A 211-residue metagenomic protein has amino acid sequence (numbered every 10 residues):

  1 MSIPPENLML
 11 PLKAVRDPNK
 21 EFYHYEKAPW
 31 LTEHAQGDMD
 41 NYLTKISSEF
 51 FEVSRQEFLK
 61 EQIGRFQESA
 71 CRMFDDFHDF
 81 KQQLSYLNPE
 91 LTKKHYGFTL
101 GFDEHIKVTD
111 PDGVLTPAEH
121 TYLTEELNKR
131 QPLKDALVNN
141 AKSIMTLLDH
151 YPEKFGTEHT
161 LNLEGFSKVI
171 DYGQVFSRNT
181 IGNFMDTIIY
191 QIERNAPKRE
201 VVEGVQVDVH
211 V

Functional and structural regions predicted by a protein language model:
M1-G37, D186, Y190-V211: Short, compositionally biased, intrinsically disordered N-terminal export/targeting signals, typified by the non-Sec
A35-G101: Short N-terminal edge-element motif at the start of the domain
Q36-M39, H120, I181, M185: Short amphipathic alpha-helical segments that mediate assembly, nucleic-acid/protein binding, or membrane association
F51-E52, Q131, G156: Short, flexible coil/linker elements and helix-boundary hinge sites characteristic of intrinsically disordered
Q83-S85, P89-T146: Mature extracellular/secreted ectodomains of secretory-pathway proteins
A136-N139, E153-G156, T180-R194: Type III/flagellar export substrates
S143-I181: Intrinsically disordered, low-complexity segments enriched in Gly and acidic/Ser/Thr residues that form flexible
